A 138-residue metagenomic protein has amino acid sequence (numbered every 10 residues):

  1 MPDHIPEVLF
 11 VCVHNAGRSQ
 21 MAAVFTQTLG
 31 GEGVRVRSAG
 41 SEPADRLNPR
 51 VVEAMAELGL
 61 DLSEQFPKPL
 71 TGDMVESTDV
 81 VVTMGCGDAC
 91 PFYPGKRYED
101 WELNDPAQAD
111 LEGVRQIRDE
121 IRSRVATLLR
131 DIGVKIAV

Functional and structural regions predicted by a protein language model:
M1-V138: Short polar/charged helix/loop
